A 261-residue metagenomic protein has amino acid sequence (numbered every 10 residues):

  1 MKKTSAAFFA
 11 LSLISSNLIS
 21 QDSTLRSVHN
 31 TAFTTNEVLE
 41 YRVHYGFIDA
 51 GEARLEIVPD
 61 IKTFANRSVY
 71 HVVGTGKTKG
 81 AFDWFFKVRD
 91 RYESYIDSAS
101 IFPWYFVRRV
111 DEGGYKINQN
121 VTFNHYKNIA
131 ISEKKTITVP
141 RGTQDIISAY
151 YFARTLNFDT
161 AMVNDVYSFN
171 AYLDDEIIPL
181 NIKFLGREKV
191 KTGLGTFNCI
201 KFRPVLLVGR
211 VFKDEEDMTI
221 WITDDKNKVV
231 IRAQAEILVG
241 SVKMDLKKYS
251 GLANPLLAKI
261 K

Functional and structural regions predicted by a protein language model:
M1-A7: Bacterial N-terminal signal peptides that target proteins for export
A7-F8, L18: Cleavable N-terminal signal peptides
L11-S12: Repetitive helical segments and hydrophobic/amphipathic motifs
Q21-F123, T160-K261: Acidic, serine/threonine-rich low-complexity disordered tracts
Y115-L156: Hydrophobic, well-structured mid-protein blocks that either form specific transmembrane helices
